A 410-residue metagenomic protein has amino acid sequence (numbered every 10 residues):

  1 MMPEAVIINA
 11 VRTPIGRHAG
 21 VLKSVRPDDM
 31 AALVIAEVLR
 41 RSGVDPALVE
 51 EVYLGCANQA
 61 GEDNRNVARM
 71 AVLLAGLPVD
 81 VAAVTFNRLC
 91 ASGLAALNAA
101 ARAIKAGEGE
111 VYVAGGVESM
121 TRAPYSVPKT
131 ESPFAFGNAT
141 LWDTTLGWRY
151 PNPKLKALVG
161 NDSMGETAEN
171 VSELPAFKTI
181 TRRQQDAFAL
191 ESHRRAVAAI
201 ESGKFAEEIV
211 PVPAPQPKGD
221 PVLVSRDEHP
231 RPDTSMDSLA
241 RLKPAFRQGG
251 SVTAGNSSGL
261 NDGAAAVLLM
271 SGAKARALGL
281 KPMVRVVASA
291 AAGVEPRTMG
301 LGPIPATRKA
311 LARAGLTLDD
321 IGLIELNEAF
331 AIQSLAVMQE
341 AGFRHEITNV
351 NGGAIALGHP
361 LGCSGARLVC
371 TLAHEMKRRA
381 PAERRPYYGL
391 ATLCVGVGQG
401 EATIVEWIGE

Functional and structural regions predicted by a protein language model:
M1-P27, E37, L146, P151 (+8 more regions): Condensing-enzyme catalytic core mediating Claisen C-C bond formation in acyl metabolism
R12-T13, K23-D28, A32-L33, T179 (+3 more regions): N-terminal extracellular/periplasmic Venus flytrap/periplasmic-binding protein-like
K23-A135, I209-S225, R297, L318-E340: Conserved beta-ketoacyl condensing-enzyme motif
P27-G43, V67-A71, A96-A99, M164-V171 (+5 more regions): Short, well-ordered amphipathic alpha-helical segments that serve as non-catalytic structural scaffolds within diverse
E50, E169-N170, Q216, V287-A356: Active-site pocket-lining segment
C56-Y112, T145-G147, L155-S163, D233-G259 (+3 more regions): Conserved catalytic cysteine-centered active-site region of acyl-thioester-dependent Claisen-condensing enzymes
F86-E118, L174, T179-K204, A266-A273 (+3 more regions): Active-site-proximal alpha-helical scaffold in enzymes
V111-V171: Flexible glycine-/small-residue-enriched beta->alpha junction loops that bind anionic phosphate/pyrophosphate groups
